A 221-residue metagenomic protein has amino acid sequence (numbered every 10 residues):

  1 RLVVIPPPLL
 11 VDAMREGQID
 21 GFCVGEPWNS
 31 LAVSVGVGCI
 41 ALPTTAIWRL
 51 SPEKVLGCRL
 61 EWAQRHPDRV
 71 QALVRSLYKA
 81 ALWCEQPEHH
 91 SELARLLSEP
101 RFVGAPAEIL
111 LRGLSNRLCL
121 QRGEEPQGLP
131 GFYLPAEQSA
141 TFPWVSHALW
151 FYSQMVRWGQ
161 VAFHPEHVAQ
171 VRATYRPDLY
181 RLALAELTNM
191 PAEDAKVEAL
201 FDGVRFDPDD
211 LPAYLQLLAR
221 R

Functional and structural regions predicted by a protein language model:
R1, G38-S51: Short beta-strand->loop
R1-R15, P27: Short helix-initiation/N-cap motifs at beta->coil->alpha
L2-P6, D20-V24, W48-L50, R65-A72: Short, contiguous, pocket-lining structural segments that sit at or immediately flank catalytic/ligand-binding sites
I19-G38: A ligand-binding cleft/hinge motif common to bilobed small-molecule-binding domains
P52-R69, W83: A bilobed periplasmic-binding-protein/Venus flytrap-type ligand-binding module shared by bacterial periplasmic
P67-Y175: Secondary-structure end/capping motifs
L149-R221: Conserved C-terminal helix/tail region of periplasmic/extracytoplasmic solute-binding proteins
